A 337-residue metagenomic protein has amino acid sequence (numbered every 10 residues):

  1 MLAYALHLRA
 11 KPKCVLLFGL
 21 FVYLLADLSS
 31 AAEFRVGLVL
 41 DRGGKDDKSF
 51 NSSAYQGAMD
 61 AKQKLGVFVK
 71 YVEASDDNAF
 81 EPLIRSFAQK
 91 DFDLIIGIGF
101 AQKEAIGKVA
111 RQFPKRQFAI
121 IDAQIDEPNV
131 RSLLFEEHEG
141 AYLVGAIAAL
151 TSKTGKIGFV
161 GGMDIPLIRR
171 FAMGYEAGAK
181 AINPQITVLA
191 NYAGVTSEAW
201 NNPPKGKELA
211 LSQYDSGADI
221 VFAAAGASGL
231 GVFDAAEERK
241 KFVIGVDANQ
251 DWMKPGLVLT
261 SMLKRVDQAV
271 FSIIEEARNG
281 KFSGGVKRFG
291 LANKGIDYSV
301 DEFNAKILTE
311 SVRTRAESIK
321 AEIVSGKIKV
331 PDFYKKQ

Functional and structural regions predicted by a protein language model:
M1-A10: N-terminal secretory signal peptides that target proteins for export/translocation
A5, V15-L17, D251: Short amphipathic alpha-helical "recognition" segments used for binding
A10-C14, A321: Hydrophobic alpha-helical segments, especially transmembrane helices and their immediate juxtamembrane helical caps
K13-D27: Bacterial N-terminal signal peptides
A32-Q337: A residue-level marker of the well-folded mature domains of exported/periplasmic proteins
